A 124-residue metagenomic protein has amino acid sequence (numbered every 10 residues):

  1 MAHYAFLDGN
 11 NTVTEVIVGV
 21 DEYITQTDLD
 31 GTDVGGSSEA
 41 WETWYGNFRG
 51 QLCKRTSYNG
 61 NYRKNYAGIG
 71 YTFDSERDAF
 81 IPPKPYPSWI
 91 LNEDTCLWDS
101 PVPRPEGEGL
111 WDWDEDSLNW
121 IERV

Functional and structural regions predicted by a protein language model:
M1-V124: Interaction-interface detector
